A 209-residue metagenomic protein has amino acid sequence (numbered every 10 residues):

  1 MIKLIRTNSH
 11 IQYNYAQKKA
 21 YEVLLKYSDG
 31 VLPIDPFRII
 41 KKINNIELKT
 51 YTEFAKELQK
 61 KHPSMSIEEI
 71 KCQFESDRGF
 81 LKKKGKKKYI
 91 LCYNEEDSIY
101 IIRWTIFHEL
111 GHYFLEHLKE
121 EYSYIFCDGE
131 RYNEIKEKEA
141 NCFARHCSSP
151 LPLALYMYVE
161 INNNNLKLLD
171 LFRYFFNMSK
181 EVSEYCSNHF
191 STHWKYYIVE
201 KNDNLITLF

Functional and structural regions predicted by a protein language model:
M1-F209: Active-site hotspot residues in diverse enzymes, especially metal/ion-binding acidic/histidine motifs
